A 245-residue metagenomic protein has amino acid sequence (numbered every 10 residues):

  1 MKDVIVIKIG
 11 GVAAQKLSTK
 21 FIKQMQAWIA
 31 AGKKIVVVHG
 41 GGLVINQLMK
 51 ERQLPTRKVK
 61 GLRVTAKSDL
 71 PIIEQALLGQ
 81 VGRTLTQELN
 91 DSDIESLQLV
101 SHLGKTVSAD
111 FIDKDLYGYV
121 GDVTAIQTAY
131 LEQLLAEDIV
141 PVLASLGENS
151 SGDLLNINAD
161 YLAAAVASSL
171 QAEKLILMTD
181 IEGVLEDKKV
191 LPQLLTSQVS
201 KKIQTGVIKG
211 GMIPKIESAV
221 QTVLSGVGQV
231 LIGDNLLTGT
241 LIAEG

Functional and structural regions predicted by a protein language model:
M1-G245: C-terminal catalytic "cap/lid" subdomain
